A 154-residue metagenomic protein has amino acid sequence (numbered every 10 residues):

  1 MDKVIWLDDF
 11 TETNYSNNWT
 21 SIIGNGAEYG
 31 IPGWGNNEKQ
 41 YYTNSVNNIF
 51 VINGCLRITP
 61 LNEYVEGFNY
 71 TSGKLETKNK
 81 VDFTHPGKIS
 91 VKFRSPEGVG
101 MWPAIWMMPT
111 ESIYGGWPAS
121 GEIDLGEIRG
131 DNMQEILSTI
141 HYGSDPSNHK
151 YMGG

Functional and structural regions predicted by a protein language model:
M1-G154: GH16 jelly-roll
